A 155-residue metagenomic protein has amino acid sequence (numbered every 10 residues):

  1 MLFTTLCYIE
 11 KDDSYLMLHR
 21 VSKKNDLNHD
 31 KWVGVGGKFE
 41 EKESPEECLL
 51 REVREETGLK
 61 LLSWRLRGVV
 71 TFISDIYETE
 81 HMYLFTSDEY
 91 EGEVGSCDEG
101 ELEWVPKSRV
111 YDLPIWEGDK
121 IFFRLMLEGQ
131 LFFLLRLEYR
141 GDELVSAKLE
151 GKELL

Functional and structural regions predicted by a protein language model:
M1-M17, K38: Conserved N-terminal beta-strand and adjoining loop/helix that marks the start of the Nudix/MutT-like hydrolase domain
F3-T5, D13, E80-M82, G100 (+1 more regions): Change "...and in nucleic-acid phosphodiester-cleaving endonucleases..." to "...and in nucleic-acid processing enzymes
L16-M17, K24-L27: Short N-terminal binding/cap micro-motifs at the start of the first secondary-structure element
D26-D30, T79: A conserved beta-turn-beta hairpin within the catalytic core of GNAT-like acetyltransferases that forms part
H29-V33, S44: Short, surface-exposed acidic-centric catalytic microdomains
F39-L62, F72-M126, A147-L155: Unchanged
G68: Catalytic phosphate/metal-binding cores of nucleic-acid and nucleotide-processing enzymes, i.e., regions that mediate
F132-L155: Acidic/histidine-enriched, glycine/proline-rich intrinsically disordered or flexible terminal extensions
